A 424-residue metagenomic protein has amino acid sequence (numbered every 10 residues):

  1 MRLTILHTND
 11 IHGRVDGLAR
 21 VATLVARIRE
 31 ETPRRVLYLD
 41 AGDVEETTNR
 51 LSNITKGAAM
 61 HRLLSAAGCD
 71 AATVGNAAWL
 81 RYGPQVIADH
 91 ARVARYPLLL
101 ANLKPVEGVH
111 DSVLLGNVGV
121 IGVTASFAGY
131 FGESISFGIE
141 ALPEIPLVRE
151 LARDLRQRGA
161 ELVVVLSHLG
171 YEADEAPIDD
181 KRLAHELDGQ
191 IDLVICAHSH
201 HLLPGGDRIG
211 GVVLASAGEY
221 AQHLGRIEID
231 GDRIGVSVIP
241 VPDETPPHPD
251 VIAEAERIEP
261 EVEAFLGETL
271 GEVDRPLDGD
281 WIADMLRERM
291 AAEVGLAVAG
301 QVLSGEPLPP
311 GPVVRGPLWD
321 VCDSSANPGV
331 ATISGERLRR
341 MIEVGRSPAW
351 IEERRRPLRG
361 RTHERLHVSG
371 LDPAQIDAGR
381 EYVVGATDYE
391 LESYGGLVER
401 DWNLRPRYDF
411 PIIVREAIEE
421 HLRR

Functional and structural regions predicted by a protein language model:
M1-D243, D280, M285: Acidic, metal/ion-coordinating pockets
T8, R14, A221-P276, A283-R289 (+1 more regions): Catalytic centers of hydrolytic enzymes
G122-A125, V298, A386: Flexible glycine-/small-residue-rich
S167-L169, V298-Q301: Short, well-ordered beta-to-alpha junction loops that form the rim of enzyme active sites and present histidine/acidic
V294-G295: Glycine-/Pro-rich loop/turn segments that contact NAD(P) or position catalytic residues in Rossmann-like domains
